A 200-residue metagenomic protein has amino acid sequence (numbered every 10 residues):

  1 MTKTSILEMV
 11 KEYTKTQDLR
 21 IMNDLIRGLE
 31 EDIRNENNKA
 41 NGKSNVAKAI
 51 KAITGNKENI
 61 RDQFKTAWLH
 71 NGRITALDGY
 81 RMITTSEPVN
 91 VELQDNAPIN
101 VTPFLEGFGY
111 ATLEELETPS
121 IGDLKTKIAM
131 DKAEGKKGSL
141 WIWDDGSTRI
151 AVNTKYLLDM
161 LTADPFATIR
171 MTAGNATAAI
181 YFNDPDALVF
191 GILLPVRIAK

Functional and structural regions predicted by a protein language model:
T2-K200: DNA polymerase processivity clamps
